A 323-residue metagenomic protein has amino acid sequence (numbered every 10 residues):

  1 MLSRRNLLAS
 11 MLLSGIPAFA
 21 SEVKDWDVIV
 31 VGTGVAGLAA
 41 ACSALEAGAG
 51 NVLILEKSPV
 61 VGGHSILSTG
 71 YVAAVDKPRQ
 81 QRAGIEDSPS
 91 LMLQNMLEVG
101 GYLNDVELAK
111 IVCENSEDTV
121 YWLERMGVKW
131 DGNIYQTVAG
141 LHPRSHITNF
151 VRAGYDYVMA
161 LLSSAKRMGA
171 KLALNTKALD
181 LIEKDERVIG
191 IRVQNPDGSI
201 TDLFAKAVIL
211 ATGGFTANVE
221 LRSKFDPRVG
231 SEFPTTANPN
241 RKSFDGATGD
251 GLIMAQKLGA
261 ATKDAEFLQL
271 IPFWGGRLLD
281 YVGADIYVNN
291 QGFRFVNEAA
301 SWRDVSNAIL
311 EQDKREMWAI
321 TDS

Functional and structural regions predicted by a protein language model:
M1-S14: N-terminal secretory signal peptides and thylakoid transit peptides that target proteins across membranes
V23-G34: Beta1/beta-strand and adjacent pyrophosphate-binding region of the FAD-binding site in flavoprotein oxidoreductases
K24-W26, G198-A207: Core beta-strand elements of the Rossmann-like FAD/NAD(P) dinucleotide-binding domain in flavoenzyme oxidoreductases
G37: N-terminal Rossmann-fold NAD(P) dinucleotide-binding loop
N51, K57-K171, N175-D180, R222-S223 (+1 more regions): Conserved N-terminal/central alpha/beta ligand/cofactor-binding core
E183-D202: Conserved beta-strand-loop-beta-strand element in the redox core of flavoprotein oxidoreductases
K206-F273: Glycine-rich loop(s) and the adjacent beta-strand/alpha-helix scaffold that form part
F244, T248, L252-M254, L258-S323: An anion/pyrophosphate-binding glycine-rich loop and adjacent beta-alpha core in soluble alpha-beta enzymes
